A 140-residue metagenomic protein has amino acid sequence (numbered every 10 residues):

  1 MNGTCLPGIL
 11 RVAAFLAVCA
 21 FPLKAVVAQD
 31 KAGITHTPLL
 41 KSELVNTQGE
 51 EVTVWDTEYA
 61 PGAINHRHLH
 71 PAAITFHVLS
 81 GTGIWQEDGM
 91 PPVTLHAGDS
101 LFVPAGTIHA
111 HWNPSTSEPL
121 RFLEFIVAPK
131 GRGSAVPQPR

Functional and structural regions predicted by a protein language model:
N2-T53, T94-H96, L101-F102, G133-R140: A short, N-terminal "cap"/entry segment at the start of jelly-roll beta-barrel domains of the cupin/DSBH fold
E50-E51, G62-H77: A short beta-loop-beta micro-motif enriched in histidine and acidic residues
Y59, G89-G106: Short acidic-glycine-tyrosine-enriched beta hairpin
I64-H70, E87, T94, W112-P114: Short histidine-centered beta-strand/loop micro-motifs that create catalytic or ligand/metal-coordination sites
I64-N65, G81-Q86, S100: Short beta-strand segments in beta-sandwich/barrel cores
A72-G89: Glycine- and acidic-residue-biased ligand/ion/polar-headgroup-sensing regions
I84, P92, T107-R132: Ligand-binding loop in jelly-roll beta-barrel domains
